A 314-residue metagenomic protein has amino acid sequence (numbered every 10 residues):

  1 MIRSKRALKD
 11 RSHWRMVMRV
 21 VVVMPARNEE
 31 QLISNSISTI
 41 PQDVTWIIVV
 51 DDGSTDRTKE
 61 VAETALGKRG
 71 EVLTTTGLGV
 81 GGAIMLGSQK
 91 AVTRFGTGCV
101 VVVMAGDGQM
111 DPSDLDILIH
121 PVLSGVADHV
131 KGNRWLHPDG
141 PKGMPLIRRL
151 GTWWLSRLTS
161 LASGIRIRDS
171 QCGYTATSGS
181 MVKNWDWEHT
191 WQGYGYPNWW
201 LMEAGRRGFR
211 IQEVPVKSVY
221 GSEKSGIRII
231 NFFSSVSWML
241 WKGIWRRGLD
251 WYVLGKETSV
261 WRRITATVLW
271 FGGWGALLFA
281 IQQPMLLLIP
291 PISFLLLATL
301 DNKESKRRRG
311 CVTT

Functional and structural regions predicted by a protein language model:
R6, D10-R15, W191, G195-T314: Hydrophobic helical membrane-anchoring modules
R19-V21, W46, W199: Cell-envelope/extracellular polymer assembly enzymes that use nucleotide-activated donors
R27-Q42: Short, well-formed alpha-helical segments that are part of the catalytic scaffolds of diverse glycosyltransferases
E29-L32, S54, V80, D111: Donor nucleotide-sugar binding loop of glycosyltransferases
D51-E60: A conserved acidic beta->alpha catalytic loop
L73-T93, V100, P112-Y194, G221-N231: Acceptor/aglycone-binding surface of glycosyltransferases and processive sugar-polymer synthases
